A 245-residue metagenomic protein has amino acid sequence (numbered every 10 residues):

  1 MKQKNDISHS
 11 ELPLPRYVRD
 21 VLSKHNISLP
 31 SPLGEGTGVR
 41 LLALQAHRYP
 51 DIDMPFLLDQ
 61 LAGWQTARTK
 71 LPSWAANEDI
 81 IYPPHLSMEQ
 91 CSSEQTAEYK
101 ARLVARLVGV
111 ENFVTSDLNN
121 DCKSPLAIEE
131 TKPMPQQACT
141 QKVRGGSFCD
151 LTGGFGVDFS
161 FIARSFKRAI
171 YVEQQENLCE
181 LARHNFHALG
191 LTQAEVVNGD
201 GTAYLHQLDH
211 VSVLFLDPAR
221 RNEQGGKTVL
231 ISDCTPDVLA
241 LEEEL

Functional and structural regions predicted by a protein language model:
M1-L245: SAM-dependent transferase fold signal centered on methyltransferase-like domains, encompassing both Class I
